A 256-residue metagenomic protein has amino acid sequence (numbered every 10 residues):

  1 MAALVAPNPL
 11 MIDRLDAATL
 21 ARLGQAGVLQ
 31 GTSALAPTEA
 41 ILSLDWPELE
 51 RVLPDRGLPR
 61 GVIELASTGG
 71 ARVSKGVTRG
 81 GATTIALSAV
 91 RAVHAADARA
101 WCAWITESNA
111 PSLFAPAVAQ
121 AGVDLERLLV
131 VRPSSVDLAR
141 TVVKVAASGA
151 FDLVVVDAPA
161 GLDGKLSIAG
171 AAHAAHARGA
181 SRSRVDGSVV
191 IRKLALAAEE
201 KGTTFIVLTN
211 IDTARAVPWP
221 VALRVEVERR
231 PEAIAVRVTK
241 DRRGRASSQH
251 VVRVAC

Functional and structural regions predicted by a protein language model:
M1-W104, A115-D124, H176, D241: Detector for small/aliphatic-rich hydrophobic stretches
D45, A82, L138, D186-L194: Helical mechanochemical/support elements of P-loop NTPase systems and associated helical scaffolds
L49, L65, L128, V154 (+2 more regions): Conserved RecA-like P-loop NTPase ATPase core
I63, A103, L129-V131, I206 (+1 more regions): Hydrophobic/aromatic beta-strand patches that form the interior of the parallel beta-sheet core in alpha/beta enzyme
S74, D97-R182: Conserved inter-motif catalytic segment of the P-loop NTP-binding fold
A92-A96, V145, A197: Hydrophobic helix-cap positions at the C-terminus of alpha-helices in RecA-like/P-loop ATPase nucleotide-binding cores
L162-I168, G179, S183-I211, P220: Conserved P-loop NTPase nucleotide-binding/switch module
L196-E200, T204-C256: Phosphate-binding/switch region of NTP-binding enzymes
